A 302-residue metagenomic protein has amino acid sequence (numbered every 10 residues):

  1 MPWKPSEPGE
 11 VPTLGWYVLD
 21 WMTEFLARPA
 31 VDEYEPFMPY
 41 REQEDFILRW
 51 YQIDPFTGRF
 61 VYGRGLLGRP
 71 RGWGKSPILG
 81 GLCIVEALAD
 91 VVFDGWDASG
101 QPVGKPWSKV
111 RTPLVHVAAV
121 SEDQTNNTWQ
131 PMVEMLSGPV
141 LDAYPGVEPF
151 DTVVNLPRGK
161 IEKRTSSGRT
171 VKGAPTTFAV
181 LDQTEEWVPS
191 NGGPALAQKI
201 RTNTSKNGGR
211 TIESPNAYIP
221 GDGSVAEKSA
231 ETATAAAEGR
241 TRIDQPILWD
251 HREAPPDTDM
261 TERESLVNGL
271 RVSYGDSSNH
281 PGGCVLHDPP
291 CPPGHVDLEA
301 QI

Functional and structural regions predicted by a protein language model:
M1-I302: Phosphate/NTP-binding elements of NTP-utilizing enzymes
